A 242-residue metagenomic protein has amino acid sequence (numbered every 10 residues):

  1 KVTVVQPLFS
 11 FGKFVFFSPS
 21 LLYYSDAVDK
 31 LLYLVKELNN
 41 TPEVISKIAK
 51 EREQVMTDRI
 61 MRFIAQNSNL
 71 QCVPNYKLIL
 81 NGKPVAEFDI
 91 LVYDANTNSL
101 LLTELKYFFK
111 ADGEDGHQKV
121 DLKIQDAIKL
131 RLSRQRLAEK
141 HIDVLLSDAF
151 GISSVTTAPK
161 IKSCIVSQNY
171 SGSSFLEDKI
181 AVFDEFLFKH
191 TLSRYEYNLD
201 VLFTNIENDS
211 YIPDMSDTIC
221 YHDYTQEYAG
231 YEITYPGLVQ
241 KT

Functional and structural regions predicted by a protein language model:
K1-T242: Intrinsically disordered, low-complexity Ser/Thr/Pro/Gly-rich regulatory segments
